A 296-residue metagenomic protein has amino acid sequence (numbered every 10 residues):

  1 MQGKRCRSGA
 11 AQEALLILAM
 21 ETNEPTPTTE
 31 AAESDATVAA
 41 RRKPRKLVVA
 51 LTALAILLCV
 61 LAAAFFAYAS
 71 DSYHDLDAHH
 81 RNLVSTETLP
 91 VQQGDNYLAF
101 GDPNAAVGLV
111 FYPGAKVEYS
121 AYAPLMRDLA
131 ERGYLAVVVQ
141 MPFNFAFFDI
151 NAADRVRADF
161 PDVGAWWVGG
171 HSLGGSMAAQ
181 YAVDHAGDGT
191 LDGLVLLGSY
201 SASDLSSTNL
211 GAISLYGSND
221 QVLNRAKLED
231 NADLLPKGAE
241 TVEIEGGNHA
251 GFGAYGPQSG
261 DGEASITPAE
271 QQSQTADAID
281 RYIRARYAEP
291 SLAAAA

Functional and structural regions predicted by a protein language model:
V49-F66: Hydrophobic membrane-insertion alpha-helices, especially the h-region of bacterial N-terminal signal peptides
A106-G114: Short beta-strand element of the alpha/beta-hydrolase
L125, L223-D233: Short alpha-helix in the alpha/beta-hydrolase fold that links the catalytic acid
M126-A146: Conserved alpha/beta-hydrolase
G170-A178: Gly/Ala-rich beta-loop-alpha elbow adjacent to hydrolase catalytic centers
G189-S199: A conserved short beta-strand
S214-Y216: Short beta-strand/loop motif that positions the catalytic acidic residue of the alpha/beta-hydrolase fold
N231-A296: C-terminal catalytic-base region of ester-bond hydrolases, centering on the histidine of the charge-relay
